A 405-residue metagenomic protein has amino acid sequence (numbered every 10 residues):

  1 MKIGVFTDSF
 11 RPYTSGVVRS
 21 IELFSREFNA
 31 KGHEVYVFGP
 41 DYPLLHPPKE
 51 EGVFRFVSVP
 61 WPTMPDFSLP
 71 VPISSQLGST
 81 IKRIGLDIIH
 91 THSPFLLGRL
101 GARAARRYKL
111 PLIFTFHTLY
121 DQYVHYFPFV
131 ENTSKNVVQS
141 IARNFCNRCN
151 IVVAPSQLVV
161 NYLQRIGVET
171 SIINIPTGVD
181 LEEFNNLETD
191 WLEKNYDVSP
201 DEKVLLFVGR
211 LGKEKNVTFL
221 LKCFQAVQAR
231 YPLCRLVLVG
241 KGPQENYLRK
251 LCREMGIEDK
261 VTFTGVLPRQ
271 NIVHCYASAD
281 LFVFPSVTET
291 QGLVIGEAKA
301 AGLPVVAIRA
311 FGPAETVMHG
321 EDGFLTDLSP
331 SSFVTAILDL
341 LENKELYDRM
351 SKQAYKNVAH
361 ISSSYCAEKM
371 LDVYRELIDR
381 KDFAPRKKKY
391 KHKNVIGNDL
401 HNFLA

Functional and structural regions predicted by a protein language model:
M1-V57, E368, R375, R386 (+1 more regions): N-terminal subdomain of nucleotide-sugar transferases
G39, R55-V57, K135, Q139-T189: Donor nucleotide-sugar binding/catalytic pocket of nucleotide-sugar-dependent glycosyltransferases
I81, C146, V266-L267, H274-A279: Short alpha-helical donor nucleotide-sugar binding micro-motif in glycosyltransferases
V198-F224: Conserved donor-binding/catalytic core segment of Leloir-type glycosyltransferases
V287: Aromatic "clamp/platform" in nucleotide-sugar-dependent glycosyltransferases that forms part of the donor/acceptor
I295, P304-A307: Short hydrophobic beta-strand element within catalytic cores of glycosyltransferases and related nucleotide-activated
H319-G320, F324-P330, D339-E345: Conserved acidic donor-binding segment of nucleotide-sugar-dependent glycosyltransferases
S332, D339, L346-H360, D372: A short, well-ordered alpha-helix in the C-terminal region of glycosyltransferases
